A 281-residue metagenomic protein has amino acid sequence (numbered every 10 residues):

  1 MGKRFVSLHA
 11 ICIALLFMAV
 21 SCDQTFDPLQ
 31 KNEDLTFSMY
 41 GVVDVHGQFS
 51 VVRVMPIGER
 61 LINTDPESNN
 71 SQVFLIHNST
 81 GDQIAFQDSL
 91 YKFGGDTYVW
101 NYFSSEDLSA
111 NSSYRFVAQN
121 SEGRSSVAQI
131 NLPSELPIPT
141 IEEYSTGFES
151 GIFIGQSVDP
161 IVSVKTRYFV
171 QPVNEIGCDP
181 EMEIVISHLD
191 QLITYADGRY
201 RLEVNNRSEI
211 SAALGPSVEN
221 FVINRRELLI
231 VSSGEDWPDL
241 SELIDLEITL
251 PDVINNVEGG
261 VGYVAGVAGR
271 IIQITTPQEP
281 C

Functional and structural regions predicted by a protein language model:
M1-I11: Bacterial N-terminal signal peptides that target proteins for export
I13-L16, T275: Processing junctions and N-termini across compartments
M18-S21: C-terminal motif of bacterial Sec signal peptides marking the signal peptidase cleavage site
D23-C281: A sequence/structural signal for flexible, mid-protein segments enriched in small/helix-disrupting residues
